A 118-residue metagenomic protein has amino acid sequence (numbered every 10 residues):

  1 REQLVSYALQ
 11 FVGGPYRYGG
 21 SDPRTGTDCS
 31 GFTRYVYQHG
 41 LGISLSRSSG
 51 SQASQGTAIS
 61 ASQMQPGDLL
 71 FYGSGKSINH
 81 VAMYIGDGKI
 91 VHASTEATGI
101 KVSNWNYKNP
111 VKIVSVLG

Functional and structural regions predicted by a protein language model:
R1-P15, K108-G118: Intrinsically disordered, low-complexity, Pro/Ser/Thr/Asn/Gly/Ala-rich spacer/linker segments adjacent to signal
Q10, Q38-H39, M83: Solvent-exposed polar/charged
G14-P66: Catalytic cysteine-centered active-site loop
I43, G50, S54, I59 (+3 more regions): Aromatic- and glycine-rich peptidoglycan recognition patches
